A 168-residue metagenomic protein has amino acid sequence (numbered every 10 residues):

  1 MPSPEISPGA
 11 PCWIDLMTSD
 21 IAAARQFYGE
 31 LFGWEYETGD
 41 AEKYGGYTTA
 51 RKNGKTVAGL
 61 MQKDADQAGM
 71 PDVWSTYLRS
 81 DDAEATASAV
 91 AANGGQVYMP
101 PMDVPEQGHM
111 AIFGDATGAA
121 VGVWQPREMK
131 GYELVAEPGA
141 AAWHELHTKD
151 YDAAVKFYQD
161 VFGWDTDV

Functional and structural regions predicted by a protein language model:
M1-I6, V123-P126: Short acidic N-proximal helix/loop "leader" segments that mark the beginning of a domain or an inter-domain linker
I6-P8, C12-K55, A92, P100-I112 (+2 more regions): Core segments of cupin and vicinal oxygen chelate
D15, T49, G59-M61, S75-R79: Short, conserved beta-strand segments within well-ordered enzyme catalytic domains that often line or immediately flank
A24-Q26, L60, M70, S88 (+1 more regions): Short acidic, gly/pro-rich beta-turn/loop elements at beta-sheet edges and active-site/ligand-binding grooves
K52-N53, L60-G69: Conserved donor-binding loop and adjoining core beta-sheet/short helix segment in diverse acyl/aminoacyl transferases
K55-G59, A119-V121: Short, charged/polar, Gly/Pro-enriched secondary-structure boundary elements
A65-Y132, A136-T148: Hydrophobic, ordered structural segments
